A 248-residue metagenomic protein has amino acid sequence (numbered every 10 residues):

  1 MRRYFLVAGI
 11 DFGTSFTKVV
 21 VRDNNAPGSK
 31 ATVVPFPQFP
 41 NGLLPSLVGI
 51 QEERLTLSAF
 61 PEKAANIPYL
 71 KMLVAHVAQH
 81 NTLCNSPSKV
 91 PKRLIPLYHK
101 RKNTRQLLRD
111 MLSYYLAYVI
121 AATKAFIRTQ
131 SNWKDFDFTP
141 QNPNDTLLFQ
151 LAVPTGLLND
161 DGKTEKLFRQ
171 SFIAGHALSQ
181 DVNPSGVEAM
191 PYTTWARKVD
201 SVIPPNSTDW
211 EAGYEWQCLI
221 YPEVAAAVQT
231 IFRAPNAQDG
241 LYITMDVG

Functional and structural regions predicted by a protein language model:
M1-F5, G186-I243: Conserved phosphate-binding catalytic cores of ATP/NTP-utilizing and phosphoryl-transfer enzymes
R2-S29, I231-G248: Gly/Thr-rich phosphate-binding beta-strand-loop-beta motif of the actin/hexokinase/Hsp70
L6, S29, L147, R169-H176: Extended, regular secondary-structure scaffolds
D11-T14, V153-L157, I220-V228, D246-G248: Short, flexible loop/turn elements at secondary-structure junctions
A26-A31, A212-Y214: Beta-strand initiation motifs
T32-G162, K166: Phosphate-binding loop and its immediate beta->loop->alpha context in nucleotide/phosphate-handling enzymes
K124-Q141, L178-G186, V199-A212, P235-N236: Alpha-helix termini
L157-M190: Carboxylate/His-rich catalytic cores and anion/metal-binding grooves
